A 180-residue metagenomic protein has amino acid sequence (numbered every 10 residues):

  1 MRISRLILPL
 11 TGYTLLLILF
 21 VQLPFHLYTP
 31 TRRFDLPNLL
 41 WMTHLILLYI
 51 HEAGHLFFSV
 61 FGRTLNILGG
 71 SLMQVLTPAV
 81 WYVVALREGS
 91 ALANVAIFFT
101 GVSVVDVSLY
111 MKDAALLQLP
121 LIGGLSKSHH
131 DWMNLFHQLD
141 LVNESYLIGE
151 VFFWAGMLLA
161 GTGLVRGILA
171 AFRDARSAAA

Functional and structural regions predicted by a protein language model:
R2-R32, R63-A180: Metalloprotease/metallohydrolase-associated module, dominated by Zn2+-dependent proteases
T31-L48, R63: Short pre-active-site segment immediately N-terminal to the catalytic Zn-binding motif
L39, T43, F58, A91-N94: Generic hydrophobic alpha-helical membrane-segment signal
L45-E52, H130, N134: Generic alpha-helical secondary structure signal
L47-S59, G70: Active-site recognition of the HExxH zinc-binding catalytic motif
